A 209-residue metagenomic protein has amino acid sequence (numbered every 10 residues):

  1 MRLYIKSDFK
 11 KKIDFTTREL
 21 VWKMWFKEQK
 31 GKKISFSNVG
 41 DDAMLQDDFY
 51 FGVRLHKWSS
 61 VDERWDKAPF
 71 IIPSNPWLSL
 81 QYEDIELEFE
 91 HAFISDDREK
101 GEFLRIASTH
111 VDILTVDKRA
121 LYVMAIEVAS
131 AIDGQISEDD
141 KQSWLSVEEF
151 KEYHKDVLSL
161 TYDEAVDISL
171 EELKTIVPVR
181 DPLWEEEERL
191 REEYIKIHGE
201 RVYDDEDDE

Functional and structural regions predicted by a protein language model:
M1-E209: Acidic (Asp/Glu-rich) sequence patches and key acidic residues that form negatively charged surfaces used
